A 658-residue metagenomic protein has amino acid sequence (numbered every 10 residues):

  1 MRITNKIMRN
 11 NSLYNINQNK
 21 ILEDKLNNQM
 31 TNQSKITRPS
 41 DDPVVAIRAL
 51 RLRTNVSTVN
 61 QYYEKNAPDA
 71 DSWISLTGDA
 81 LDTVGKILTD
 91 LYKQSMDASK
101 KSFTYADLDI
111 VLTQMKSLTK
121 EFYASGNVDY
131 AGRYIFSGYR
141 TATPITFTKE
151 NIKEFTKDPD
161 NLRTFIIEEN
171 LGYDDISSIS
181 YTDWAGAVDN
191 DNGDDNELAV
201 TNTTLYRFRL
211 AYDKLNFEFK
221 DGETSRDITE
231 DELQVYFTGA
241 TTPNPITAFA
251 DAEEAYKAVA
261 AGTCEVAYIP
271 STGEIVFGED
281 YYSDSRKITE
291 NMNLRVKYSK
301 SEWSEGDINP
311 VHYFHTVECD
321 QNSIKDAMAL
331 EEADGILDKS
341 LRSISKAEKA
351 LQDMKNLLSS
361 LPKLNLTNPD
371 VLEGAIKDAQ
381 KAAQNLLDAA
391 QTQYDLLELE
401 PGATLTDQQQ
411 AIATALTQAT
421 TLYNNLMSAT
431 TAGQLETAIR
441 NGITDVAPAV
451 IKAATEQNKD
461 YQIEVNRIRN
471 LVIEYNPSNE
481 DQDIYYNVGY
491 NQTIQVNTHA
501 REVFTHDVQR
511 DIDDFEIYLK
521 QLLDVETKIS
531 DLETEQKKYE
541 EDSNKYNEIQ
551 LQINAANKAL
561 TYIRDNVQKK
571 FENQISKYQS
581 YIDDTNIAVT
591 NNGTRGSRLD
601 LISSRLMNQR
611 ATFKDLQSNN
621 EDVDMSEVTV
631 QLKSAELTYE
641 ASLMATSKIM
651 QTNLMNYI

Functional and structural regions predicted by a protein language model:
M1-T148, K349-Q352, N356-S359, K381 (+5 more regions): Amphipathic alpha-helical polymerization modules
I16, E23, N27-M30, S34 (+9 more regions): Polar, low-complexity export/assembly segments characteristic of proteins that are secreted or assemble on the cell
T156-N196, V200: Polar, glycine-rich mid-to-C-terminal structural blocks that act as macromolecule-binding/assembly scaffolds
D183-L198, T224, F237-V259, I439 (+4 more regions): Surface-exposed intrinsically disordered loops and tails
G193-Y212, E218, E223, N491: Long, contiguous C-terminal flanking segments immediately downstream of a protein's structured core
Y212, T229-D231, N479-Q482: A short, compositionally biased
F219, T224-W303: Signature of Asx- and small-polar-rich beta-strand/turn repeats characteristic of beta-solenoid architectures
T238-P243, T247-E254, K346-Q457, Y461: Solvent-exposed, low-complexity segments and loops of surface/extracellular structural proteins
